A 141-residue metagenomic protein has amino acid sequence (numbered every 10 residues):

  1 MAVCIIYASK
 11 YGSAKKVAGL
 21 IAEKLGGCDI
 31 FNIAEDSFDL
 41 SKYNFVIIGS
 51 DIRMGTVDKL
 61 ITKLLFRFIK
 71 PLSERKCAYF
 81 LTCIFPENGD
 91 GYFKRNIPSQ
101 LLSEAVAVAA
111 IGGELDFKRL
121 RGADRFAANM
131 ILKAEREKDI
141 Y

Functional and structural regions predicted by a protein language model:
M1-R75: N-terminal beta1-alpha1-beta2 submodule of the flavodoxin-like/Rossmannoid cofactor-binding fold
K24-G27, M54-Y141: FMN-binding flavodoxin-like domain, especially the glycine-rich phosphate-binding loop
